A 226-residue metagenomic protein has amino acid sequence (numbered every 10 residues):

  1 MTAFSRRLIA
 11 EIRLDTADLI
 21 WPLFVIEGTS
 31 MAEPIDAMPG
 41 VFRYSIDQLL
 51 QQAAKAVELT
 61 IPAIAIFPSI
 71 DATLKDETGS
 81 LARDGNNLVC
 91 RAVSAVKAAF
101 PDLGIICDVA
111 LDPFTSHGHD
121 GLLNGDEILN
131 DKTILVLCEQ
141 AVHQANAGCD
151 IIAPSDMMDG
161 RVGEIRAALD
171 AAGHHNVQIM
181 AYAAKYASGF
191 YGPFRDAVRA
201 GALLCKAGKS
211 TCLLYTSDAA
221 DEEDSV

Functional and structural regions predicted by a protein language model:
M1-F24, M31, F194, A200 (+1 more regions): N-terminal amphipathic alpha-helix/helix-capping segment at the start of soluble metabolic enzymes
T16-L19, T60-P62, F100-L103, C149-D150 (+1 more regions): Short, well-ordered coil/turn segments that N-cap beta-strands
L19-P22, I64-I66, I105-C107, I152-P154 (+1 more regions): Hydrophobic faces of well-ordered beta-strands that scaffold small-molecule active sites in alpha/beta enzyme cores
L23, L49, D108, Q144 (+1 more regions): Conserved, mostly hydrophobic/aromatic
E33-V41, A63-N86, S155, D159-V162: Glycine-rich, proline-tolerant flexible connector loops at the mouths of alpha/beta enzymes
T78-C107, V162-A183: Alpha-helix-loop-beta-strand connector modules within alpha/beta enzyme cores
F114-H117, R161-V162, A167-L214: Conserved anion-binding
Y215-D221: Conserved small/polar residues in nucleotide/adenosyl-binding loops
